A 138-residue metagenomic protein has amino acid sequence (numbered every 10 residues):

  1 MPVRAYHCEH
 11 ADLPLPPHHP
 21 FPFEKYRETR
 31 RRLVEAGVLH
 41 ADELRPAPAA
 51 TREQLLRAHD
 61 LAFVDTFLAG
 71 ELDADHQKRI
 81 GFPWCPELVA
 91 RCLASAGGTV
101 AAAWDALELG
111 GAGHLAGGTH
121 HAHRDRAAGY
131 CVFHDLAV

Functional and structural regions predicted by a protein language model:
M1-V138: HDAC/HDAC-like amidohydrolase catalytic core signature
